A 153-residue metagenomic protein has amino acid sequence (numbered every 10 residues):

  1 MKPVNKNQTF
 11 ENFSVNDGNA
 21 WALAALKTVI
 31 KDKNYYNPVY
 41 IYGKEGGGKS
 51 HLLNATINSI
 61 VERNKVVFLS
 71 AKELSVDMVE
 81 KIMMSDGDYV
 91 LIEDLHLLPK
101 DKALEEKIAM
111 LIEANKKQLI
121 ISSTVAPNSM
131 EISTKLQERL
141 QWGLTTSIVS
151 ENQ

Functional and structural regions predicted by a protein language model:
K2-L23: Dynamic helix-loop-helix/coil hinge segments at AAA+ ATPase domain boundaries and subdomain interfaces
W21-D32: Pre-Walker A adenine-sensing motif
A24, A55, S59: Active-site signature of alpha/beta-hydrolase-fold catalytic machinery across serine- and Asp/Cys-nucleophile hydrolases
N34-N54: Walker A/P-loop nucleotide-binding motif
P38-Y40, E62-E73, D88-Y89: Conserved catalytic segments around the Walker B and adjacent sensor/switch elements of P-loop NTPase domains
A71, K81-E105, L119-V125: Conserved P-loop NTPase "ATPase switch" module shared by AAA+ and STAND
P127-W142: Short regulatory helix/loop adjacent to the ATP-binding pocket of P-loop NTPases
G143-Q153: Conserved AAA+ ATPase "SRH/arginine-finger" region at the nucleotide-binding site
